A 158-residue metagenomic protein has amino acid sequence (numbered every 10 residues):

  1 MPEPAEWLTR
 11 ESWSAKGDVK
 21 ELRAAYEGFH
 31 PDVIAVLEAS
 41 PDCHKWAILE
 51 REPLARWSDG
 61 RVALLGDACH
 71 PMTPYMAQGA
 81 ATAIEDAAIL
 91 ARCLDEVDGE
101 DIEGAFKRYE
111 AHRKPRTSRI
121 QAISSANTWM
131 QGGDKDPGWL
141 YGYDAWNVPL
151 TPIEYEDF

Functional and structural regions predicted by a protein language model:
M1-F158: FAD-dependent flavoprotein oxygenase/oxidase catalytic domain
